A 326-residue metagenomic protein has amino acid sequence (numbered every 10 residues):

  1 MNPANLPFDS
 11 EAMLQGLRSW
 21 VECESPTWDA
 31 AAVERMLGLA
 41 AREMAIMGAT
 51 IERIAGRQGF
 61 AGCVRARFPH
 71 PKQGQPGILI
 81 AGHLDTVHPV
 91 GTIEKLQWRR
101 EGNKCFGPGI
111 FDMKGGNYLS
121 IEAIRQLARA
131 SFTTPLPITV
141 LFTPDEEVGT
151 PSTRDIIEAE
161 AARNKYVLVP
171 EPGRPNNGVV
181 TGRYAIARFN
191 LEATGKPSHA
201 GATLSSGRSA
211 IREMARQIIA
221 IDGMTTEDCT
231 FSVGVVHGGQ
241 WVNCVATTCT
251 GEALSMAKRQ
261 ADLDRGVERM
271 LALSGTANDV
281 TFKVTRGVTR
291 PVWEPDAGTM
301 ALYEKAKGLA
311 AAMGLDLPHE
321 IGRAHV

Functional and structural regions predicted by a protein language model:
M1-F8, S25, A41, A55-R57 (+3 more regions): Metal-dependent amide/peptide-bond hydrolase catalytic core, centered on the "pita-bread" metallohydrolase fold
N2-P108, R129-T134: Acidic/His- and Gly-rich active-site-bordering loop/insert found across diverse amide/peptide-bond hydrolases
E52, L79, P137-L141, S232 (+1 more regions): A structural signal for isolated positions on well-ordered beta-strands in alpha/beta enzyme cores
Q73, E101, A123-T139, I221-D228: Phosphate-handling active-site elements
D85-E101, N164, L168, G182-E192 (+1 more regions): Acidic-glycine-rich active-site phosphate/pyrophosphate-binding loop
E101-D112, D316-E320: Short pre-catalytic strand/loop immediately N-terminal to key active-site residues, enriched for Gly-Thr
C105-Y118, R208-I211: Short, conserved micro-motifs enriched in small and acidic residues
M113-Y184, V233: Acidic/histidine-rich catalytic neighborhood of metal-dependent amide-processing enzymes
